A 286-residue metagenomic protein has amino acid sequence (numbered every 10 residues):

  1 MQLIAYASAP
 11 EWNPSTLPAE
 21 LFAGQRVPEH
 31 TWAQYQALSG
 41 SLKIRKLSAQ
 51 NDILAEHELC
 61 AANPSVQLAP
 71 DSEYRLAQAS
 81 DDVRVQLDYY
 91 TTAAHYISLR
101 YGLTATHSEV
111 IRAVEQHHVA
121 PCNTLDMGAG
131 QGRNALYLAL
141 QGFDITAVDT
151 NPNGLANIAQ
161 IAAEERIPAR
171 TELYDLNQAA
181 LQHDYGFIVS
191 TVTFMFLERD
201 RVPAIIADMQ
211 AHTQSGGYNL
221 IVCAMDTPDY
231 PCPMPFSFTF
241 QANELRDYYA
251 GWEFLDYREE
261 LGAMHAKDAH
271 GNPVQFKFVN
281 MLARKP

Functional and structural regions predicted by a protein language model:
E11-E29: Conserved short histidine dyad/triad with adjacent acidic residue
A33-K43: Short, conserved beta-strand element in jelly-roll/cupin
Q50-D71: Short acidic-glycine-tyrosine-enriched beta hairpin
A69-T91: Ligand-binding loop in jelly-roll beta-barrel domains
T91-V119, L125, G130-A169, L173-A180 (+2 more regions): Class I (Rossmann-like) S-adenosyl-L-methionine-dependent methyltransferase catalytic domain, capturing the SAM-binding
A180-I188: A short acidic, Gly/Pro-enriched loop at the edge of an enzyme's catalytic core that lines a small-molecule cofactor
S190-T193: A short beta-strand submotif of the Rossmann-like class I SAM-dependent methyltransferase core that lines
P203-S215: A short glycine-rich, Lys/Arg-flanked "PGG" loop and its adjoining helix->strand segment in the class I
